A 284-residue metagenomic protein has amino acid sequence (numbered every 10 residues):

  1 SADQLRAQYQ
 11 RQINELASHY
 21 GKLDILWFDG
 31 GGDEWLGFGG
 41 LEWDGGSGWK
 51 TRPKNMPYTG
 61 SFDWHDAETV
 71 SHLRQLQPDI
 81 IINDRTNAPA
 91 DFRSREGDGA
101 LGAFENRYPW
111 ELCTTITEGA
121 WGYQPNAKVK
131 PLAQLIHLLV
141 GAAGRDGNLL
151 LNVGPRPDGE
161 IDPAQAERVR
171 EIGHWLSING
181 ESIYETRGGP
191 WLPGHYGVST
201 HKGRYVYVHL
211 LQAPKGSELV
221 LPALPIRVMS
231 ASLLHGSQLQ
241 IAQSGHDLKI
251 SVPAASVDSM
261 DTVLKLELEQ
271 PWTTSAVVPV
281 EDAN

Functional and structural regions predicted by a protein language model:
S1-N284: Mature catalytic domains of secreted/periplasmic carbohydrate-active enzymes
